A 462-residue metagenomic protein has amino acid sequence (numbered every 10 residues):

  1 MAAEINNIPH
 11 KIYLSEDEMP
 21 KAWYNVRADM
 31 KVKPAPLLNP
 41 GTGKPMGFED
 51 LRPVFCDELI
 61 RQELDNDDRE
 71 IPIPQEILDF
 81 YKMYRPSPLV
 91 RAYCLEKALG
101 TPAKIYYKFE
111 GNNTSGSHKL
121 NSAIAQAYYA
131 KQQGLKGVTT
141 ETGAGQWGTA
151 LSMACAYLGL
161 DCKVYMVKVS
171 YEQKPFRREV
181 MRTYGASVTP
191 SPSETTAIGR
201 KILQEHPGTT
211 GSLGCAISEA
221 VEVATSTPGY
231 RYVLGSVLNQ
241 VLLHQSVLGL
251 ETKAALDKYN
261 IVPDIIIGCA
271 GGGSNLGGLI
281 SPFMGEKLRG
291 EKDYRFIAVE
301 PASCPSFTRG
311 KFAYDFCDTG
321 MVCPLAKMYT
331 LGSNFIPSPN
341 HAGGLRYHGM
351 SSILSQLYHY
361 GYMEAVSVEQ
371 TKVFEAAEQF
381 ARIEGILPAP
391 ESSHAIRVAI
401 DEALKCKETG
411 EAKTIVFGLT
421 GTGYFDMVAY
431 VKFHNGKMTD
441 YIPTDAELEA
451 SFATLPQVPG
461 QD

Functional and structural regions predicted by a protein language model:
A3-L135: Positively charged, low-complexity intrinsically disordered leader regions
R69-P72, I202-Q240, L248, N260 (+3 more regions): Active-site/ligand-binding loops adjacent to catalytic centers
P88, Y107, K119, Q126 (+11 more regions): Buried hydrophobic positions in well-ordered alpha/beta secondary-structure cores of metabolic enzymes
F109-S122, V138-W147, L238-V241, I267-G272 (+4 more regions): Active-site nucleophile and cofactor-binding loops and adjacent substrate-binding regions of central metabolic enzymes
S122, A130-V169, V262-L276, F296 (+1 more regions): A short, small-residue-rich loop immediately preceding and capping a beta-strand
A125-L135, T149-D161, R182-T183, I280-G290 (+1 more regions): Alpha-helix C-terminal capping segments
W147-T210, S306-D318, A429-N435: Active-site-proximal loop->helix
A270-G278, Q370-G436: Claisen-condensing/thiolase-fold acyl-transfer catalytic domains that form or cleave C-C bonds in fatty acid
